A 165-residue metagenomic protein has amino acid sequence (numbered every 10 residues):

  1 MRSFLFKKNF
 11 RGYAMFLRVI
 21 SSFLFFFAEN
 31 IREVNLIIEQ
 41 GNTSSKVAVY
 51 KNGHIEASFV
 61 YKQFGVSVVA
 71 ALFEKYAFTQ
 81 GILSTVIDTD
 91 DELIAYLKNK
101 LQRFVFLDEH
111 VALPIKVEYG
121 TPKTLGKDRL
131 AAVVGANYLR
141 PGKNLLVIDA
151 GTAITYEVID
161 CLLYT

Functional and structural regions predicted by a protein language model:
S3, R11-R18: Cationic, amphipathic, low-complexity segments that mediate targeting or membrane/lipid association
M15-A28, R32-L113: N-terminal glycine/serine-rich phosphate-binding loop of ATP-dependent small-molecule kinases, especially carbohydrate
E39-T43, I148-A153: A short acidic Gly-Thr/Ser loop motif
S45-V49, I154-I159: Short beta-strand scaffold segments in enzyme catalytic cores
V105-E109, L125-K127, L146-D149: General beta-strand structural signal in soluble alpha/beta enzymes
A112, T152-T155: Short, catalytically relevant binding-site loops at active-site mouths
P114-L145: Conserved phosphate-binding catalytic cores of ATP/NTP-utilizing and phosphoryl-transfer enzymes
Y164-T165: Conserved small/polar residues in nucleotide/adenosyl-binding loops
